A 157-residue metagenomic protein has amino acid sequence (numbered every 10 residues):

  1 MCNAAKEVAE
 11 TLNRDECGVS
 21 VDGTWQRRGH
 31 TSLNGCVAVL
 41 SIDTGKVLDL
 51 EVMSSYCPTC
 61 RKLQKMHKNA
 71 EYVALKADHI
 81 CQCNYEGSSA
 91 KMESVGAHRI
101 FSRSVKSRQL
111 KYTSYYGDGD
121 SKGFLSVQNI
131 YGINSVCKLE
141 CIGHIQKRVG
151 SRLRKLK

Functional and structural regions predicted by a protein language model:
M1-S114, S121-K157: RNase H-like nuclease fold core
